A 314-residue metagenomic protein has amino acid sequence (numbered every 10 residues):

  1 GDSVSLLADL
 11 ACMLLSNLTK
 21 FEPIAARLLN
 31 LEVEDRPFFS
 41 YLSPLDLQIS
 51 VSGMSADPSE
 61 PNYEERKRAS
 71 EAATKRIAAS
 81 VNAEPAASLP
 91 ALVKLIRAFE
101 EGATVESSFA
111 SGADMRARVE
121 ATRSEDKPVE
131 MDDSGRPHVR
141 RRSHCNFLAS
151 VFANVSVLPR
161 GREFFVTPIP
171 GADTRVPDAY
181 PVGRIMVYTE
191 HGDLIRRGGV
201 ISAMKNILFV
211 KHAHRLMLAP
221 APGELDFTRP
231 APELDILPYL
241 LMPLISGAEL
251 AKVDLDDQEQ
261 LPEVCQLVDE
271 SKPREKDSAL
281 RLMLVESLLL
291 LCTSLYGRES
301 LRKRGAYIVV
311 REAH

Functional and structural regions predicted by a protein language model:
G1, L6-I24, V51-R76, V93-E100 (+5 more regions): Alpha-helical solenoid repeat architecture
G1, P37-L42, L92-I96, D132-D133 (+4 more regions): Buried hydrophobic core positions in alpha-solenoid tandem helical repeats
G1-L10, L18-L45, S70, T74-L89 (+4 more regions): Elongated alpha-helical scaffolds that mediate protein-protein interactions in large eukaryotic proteins, primarily
S3, S52-R140, L244-A279: Acidic, Ser/Thr- and Gly/Pro-rich intrinsically disordered linkers and low-complexity segments that flank or connect
S43, A78, N82-M131, G135-R175 (+5 more regions): Extended, charged alpha-helical interaction scaffolds
L47-I49: Hydrophobic transmembrane signal anchors and adjacent membrane-proximal interface regions, especially in viral
V176, R184, H191, I195 (+1 more regions): Structured C-terminal portions of repeat-based eukaryotic scaffold domains
